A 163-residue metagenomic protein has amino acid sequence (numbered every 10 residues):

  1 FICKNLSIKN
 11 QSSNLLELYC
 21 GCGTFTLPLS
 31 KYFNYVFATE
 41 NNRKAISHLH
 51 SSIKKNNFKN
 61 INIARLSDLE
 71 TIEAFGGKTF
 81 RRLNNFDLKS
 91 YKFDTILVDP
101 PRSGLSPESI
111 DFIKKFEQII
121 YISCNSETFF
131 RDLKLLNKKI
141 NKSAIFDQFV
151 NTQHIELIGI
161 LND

Functional and structural regions predicted by a protein language model:
F1-D163: Rossmann-like S-adenosyl-L-methionine
